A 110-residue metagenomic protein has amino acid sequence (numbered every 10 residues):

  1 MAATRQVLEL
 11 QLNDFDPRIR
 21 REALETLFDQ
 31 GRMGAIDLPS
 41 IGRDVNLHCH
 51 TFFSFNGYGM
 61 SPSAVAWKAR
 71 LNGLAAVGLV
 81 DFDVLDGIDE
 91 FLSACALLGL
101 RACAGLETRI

Functional and structural regions predicted by a protein language model:
M1-A35: Extreme N-terminal flexible tails
L12, D16-E22, D37-I110: A metal-dependent hydrolase metal-coordination microenvironment
